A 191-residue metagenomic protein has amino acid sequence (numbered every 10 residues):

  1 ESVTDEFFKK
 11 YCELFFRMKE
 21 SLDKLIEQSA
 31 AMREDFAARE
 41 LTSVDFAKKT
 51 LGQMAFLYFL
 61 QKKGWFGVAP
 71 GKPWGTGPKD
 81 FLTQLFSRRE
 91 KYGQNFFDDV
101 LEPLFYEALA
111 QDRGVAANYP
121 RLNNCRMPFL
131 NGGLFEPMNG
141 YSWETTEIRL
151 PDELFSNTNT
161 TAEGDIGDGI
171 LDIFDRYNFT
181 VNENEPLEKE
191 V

Functional and structural regions predicted by a protein language model:
E1-V191: Preference for the N-terminal adenyl/adenosyl cofactor-binding alpha/beta module
